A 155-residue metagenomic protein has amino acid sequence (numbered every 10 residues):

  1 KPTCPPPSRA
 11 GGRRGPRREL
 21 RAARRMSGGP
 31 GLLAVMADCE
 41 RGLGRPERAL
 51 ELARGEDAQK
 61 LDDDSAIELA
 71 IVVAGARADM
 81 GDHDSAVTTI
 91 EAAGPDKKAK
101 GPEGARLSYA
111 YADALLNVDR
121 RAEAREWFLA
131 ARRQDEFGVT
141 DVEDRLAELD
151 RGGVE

Functional and structural regions predicted by a protein language model:
C4-P7, A37-C39, A76, A114: Residue-level signature for tetratricopeptide repeat
M26-P30, A58-Q59, T88-P95, D119-T140 (+1 more regions): TPR/TPR-like (Sel1-like) alpha-helical repeat modules
